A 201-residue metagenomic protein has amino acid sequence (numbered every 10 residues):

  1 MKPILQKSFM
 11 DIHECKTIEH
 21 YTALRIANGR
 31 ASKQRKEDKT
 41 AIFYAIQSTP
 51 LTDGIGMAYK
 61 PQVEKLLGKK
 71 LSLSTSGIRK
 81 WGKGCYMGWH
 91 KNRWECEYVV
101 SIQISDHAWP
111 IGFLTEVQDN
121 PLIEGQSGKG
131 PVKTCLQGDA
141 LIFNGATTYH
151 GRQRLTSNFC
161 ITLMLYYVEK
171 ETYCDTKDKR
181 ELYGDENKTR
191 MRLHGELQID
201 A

Functional and structural regions predicted by a protein language model:
M1-L67: Non-heme Fe(II)/2-oxoglutarate
I26, K70-L71, A108: Secondary-structure boundary/capping signal
A58-Q62, G77, V99: Generic beta-strand or strand-like secondary-structure segments
G68-G77: A short coil-to-beta-strand element that immediately follows conserved catalytic motifs
G82-T147, F159-L163, V168-Y183: Catalytic core of non-heme Fe(II) oxygenases with the double-stranded beta-helix
R152-S157: Short proline/glycine-enriched turn/loop segments at secondary-structure junctions
K179-A201: Acidic/histidine-enriched, glycine/proline-rich intrinsically disordered or flexible terminal extensions
